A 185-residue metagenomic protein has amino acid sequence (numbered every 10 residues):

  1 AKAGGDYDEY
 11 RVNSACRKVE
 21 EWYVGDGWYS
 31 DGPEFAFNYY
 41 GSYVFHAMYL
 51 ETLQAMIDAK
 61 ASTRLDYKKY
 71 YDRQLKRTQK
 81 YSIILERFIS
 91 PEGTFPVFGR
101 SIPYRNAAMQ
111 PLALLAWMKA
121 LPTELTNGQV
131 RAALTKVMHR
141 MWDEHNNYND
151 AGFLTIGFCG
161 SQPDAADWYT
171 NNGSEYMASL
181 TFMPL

Functional and structural regions predicted by a protein language model:
A1-D6, F45-R64, A108-L125, M177-L185: Well-ordered alpha-helical scaffold segments within catalytic/enzyme domains
G5, N38, R64, Y71 (+4 more regions): Hydrophobic alpha-helical scaffolding
D8-D31, R73-T94, A132-N149: Long, well-ordered core segments of solenoidal/helical folds
V24-A61, F95-P111: Extended ligand-binding clefts on enzyme/binding-domain cores
P33-E34, E92-F98, G160-D167: Acidic, serine/threonine- and proline-rich low-complexity regulatory regions
A47-L50, L65, I83-S90: Accessory "access/gating" subregions that flank catalytic or transport cores
I57, T78-S82, T94-L134: C-terminal amphipathic alpha-helical segment
A116-L185: Extended polysaccharide-engagement surfaces of secreted carbohydrate-active enzymes
